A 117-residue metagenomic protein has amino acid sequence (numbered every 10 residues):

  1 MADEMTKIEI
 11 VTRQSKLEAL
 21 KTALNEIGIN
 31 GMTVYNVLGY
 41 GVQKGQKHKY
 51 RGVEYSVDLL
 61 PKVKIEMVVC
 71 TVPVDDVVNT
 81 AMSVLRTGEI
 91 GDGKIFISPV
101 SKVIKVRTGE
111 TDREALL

Functional and structural regions predicted by a protein language model:
M1-L117: Positively charged, small/polar-rich N-terminal and surface patches that mediate targeting and assembly and bind
